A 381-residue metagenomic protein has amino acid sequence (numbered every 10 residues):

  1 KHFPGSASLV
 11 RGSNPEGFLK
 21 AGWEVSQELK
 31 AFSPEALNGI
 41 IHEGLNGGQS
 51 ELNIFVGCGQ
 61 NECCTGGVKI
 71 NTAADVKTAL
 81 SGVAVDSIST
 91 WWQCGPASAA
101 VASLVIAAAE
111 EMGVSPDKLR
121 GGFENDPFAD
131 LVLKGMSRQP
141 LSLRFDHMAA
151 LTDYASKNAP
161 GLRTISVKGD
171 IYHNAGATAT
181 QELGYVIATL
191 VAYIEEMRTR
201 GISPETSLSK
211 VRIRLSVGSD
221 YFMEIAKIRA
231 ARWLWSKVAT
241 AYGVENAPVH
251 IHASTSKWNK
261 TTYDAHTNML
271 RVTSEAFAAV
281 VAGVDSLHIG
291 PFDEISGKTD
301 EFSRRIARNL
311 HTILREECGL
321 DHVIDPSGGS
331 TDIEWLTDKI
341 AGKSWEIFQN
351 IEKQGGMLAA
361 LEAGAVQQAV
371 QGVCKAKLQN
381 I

Functional and structural regions predicted by a protein language model:
K1-D220, Y242-H252, V280, S286-G290: Catalytic alpha/beta active-site cores
A21, A97, E182, S207 (+5 more regions): Secondary-structure capping and boundary motifs in well-ordered enzyme cores
N38, H42, K77-L80, A102-A107 (+8 more regions): Predominant activation on well-ordered alpha-helical scaffold segments within soluble catalytic domains
G48, G113, W235, A282 (+3 more regions): Conserved, mostly hydrophobic/aromatic
C94-A97, E111, Q139-D153, A265-L270 (+2 more regions): Phosphate/diphosphate-binding loops
E182-V191, Y221-L234, D264-M269: Charged, flexible cofactor/metal-binding loops and thiol motifs
V244-S254, T262-G290, I295, T299-L320 (+1 more regions): Flexible glycine/proline-rich, aromatic-decorated loop/lid segments
R305-I381: Catalytic-core signal marking the mid-to-C-terminal active-site face
